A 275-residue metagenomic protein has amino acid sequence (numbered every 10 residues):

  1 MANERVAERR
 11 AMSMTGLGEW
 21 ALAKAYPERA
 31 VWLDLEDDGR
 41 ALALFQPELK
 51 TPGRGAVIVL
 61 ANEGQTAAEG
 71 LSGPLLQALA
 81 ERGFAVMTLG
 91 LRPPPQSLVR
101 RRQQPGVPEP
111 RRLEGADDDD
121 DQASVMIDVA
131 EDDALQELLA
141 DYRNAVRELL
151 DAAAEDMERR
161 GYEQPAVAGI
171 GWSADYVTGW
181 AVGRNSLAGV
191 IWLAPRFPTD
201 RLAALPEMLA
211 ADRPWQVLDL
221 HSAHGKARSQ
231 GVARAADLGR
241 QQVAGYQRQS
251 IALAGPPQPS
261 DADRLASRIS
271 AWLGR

Functional and structural regions predicted by a protein language model:
A2-L49: N-terminal cap/lid segment of alpha/beta-hydrolase-fold proteins
P27-A30, R54-N62, D132-E137, S250-A252: Acidic/histidine-rich, surface-exposed loop or edge segments in extracytoplasmic proteins
P47-R111: Short, surface-exposed "cap/lid" segments of acyl-processing enzymes
L98-R160: Alpha/beta-hydrolase active-site loop
R112-D121, M126-D128, Q249-R275: Catalytic active-site module of serine/aspartate enzymes centered on a nucleophile-bearing elbow/loop
Q164-A168, G189-I191: Residue in the alpha/beta-hydrolase core beta-strand immediately N-terminal to the catalytic nucleophile
V167-T178: Gly/Ala-rich beta-loop-alpha elbow adjacent to hydrolase catalytic centers
G183, A188-Q258: The feature captures the conserved acid-bearing segment of alpha/beta-hydrolase catalytic domains
